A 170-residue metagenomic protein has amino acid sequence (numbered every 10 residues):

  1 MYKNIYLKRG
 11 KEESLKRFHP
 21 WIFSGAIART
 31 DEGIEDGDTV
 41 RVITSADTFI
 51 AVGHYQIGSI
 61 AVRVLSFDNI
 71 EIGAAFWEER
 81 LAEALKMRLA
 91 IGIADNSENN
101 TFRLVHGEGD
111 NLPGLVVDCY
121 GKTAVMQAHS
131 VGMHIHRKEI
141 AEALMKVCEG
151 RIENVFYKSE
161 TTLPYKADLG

Functional and structural regions predicted by a protein language model:
M1-G170: RNA-binding accessory domains that recognize and position tRNA/RNA substrates
